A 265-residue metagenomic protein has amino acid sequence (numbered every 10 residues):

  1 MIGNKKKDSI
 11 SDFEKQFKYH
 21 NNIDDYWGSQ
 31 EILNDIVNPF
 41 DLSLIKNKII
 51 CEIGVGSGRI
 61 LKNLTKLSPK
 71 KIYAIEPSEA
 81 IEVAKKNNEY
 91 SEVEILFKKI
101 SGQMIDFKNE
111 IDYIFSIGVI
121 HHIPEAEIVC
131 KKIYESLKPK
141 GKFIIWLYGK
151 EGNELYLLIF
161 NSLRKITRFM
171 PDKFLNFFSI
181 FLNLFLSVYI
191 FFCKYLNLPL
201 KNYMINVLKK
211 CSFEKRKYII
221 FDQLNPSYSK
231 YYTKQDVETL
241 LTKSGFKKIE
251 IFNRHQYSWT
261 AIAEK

Functional and structural regions predicted by a protein language model:
M1-D106, Y113, S229-Y231, D236 (+1 more regions): Conserved N-terminal segment of class I S-adenosyl-L-methionine
K62, I123-I128: Short N-terminal helix/helix-N-cap motif within the alpha/beta-hydrolase-1
G102-M104, H121, K150: Active-site micro-motifs of SAM-dependent methyltransferase domains
Y113-P124: A short SAM/SAH-binding and catalytic strip from SAM-dependent methyltransferases
E127-P139: A short glycine-rich, Lys/Arg-flanked "PGG" loop and its adjoining helix->strand segment in the class I
I144-F174: Conserved class I S-adenosyl-L-methionine
I166-T233: C-terminal alpha-helical "lid/dimerization" subdomain adjacent to the S-adenosyl-L-methionine
C211-S212, R216-K265: C-terminal lobe and adjacent flexible extensions of AdoMet/dcAdoMet transferase-like proteins
